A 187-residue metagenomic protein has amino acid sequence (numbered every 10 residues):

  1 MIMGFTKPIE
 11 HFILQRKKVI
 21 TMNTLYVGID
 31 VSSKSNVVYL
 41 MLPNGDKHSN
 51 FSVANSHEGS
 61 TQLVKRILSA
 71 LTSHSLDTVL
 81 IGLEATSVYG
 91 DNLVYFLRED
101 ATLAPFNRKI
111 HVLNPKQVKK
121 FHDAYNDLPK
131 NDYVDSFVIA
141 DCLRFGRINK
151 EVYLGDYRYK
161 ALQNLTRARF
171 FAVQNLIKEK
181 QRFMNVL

Functional and structural regions predicted by a protein language model:
M1-L187: Phosphate- and other anionic-substrate recognition elements at nucleic-acid/protein interfaces
